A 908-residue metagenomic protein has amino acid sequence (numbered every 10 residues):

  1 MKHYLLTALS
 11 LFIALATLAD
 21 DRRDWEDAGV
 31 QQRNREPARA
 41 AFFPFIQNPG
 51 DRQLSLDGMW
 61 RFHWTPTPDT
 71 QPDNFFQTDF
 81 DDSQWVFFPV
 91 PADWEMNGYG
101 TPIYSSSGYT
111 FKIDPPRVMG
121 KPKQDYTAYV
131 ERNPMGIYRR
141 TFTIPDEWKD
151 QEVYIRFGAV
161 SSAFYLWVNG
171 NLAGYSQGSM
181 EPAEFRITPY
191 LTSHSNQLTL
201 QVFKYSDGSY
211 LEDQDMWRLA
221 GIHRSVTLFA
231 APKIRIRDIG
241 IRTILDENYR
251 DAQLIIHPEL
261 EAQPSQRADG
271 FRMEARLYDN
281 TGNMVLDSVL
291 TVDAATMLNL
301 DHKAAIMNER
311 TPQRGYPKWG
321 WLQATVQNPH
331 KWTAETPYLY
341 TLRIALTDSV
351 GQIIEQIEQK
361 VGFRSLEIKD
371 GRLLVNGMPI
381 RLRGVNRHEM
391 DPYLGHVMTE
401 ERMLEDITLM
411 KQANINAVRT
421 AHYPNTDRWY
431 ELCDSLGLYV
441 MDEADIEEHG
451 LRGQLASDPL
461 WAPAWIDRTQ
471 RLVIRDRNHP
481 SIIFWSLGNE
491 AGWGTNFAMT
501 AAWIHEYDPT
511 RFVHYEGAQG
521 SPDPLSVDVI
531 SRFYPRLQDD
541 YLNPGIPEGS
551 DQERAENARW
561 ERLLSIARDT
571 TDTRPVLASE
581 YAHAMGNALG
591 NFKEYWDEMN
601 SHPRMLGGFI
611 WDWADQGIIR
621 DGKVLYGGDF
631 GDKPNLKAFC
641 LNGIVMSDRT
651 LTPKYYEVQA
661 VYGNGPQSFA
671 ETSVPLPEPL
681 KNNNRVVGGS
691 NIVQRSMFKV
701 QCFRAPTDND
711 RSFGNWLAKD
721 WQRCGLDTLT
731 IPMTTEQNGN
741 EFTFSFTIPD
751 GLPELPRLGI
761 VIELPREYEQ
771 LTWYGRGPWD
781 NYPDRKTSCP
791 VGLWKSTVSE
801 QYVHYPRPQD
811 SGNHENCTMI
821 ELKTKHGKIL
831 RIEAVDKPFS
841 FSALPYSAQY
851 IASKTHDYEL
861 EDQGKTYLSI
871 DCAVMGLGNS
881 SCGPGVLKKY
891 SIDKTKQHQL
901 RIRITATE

Functional and structural regions predicted by a protein language model:
A19-R117, Q201, Y205, N280-G282 (+5 more regions): Accessory carbohydrate-binding/adhesion or oligomerization-edge regions at the termini of glycan-active proteins
R23-D24, H63-T65, M96-N97, T101 (+4 more regions): Accessory beta-strand-rich segments of carbohydrate-active enzymes
D51-P72, P89-N97, R218, W485 (+3 more regions): Substrate-binding clefts and catalytic carboxylate motifs of secreted carbohydrate-active enzymes
M96, S105, A159, K204 (+2 more regions): Beta-strand/loop-rich accessory regions of lumenal/periplasmic or secreted enzymes, predominantly carbohydrate-active
S106-T110, P115, M119-A128, S179 (+15 more regions): An acidic-aromatic loop/edge-strand motif
L191-S195, E259-E367: Extended acidic/polar, glycine-enriched regions that form or flank non-catalytic beta-rich accessory modules
R343-M410: N-terminal carbohydrate-binding accessory modules
T408-M410, A417-L636, C640: Substrate-binding/catalytic cleft of secreted carbohydrate-active enzymes, primarily glycoside hydrolases
